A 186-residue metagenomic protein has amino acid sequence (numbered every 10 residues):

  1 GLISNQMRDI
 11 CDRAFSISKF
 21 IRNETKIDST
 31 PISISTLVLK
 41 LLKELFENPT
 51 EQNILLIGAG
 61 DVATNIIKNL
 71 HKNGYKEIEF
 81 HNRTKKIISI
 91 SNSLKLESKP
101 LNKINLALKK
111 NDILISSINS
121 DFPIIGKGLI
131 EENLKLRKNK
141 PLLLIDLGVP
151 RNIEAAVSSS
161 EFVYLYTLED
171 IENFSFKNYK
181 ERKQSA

Functional and structural regions predicted by a protein language model:
G1-T50: Glycine/serine-rich phosphate-binding loop and adjoining beta1-alpha1 elements at the start of nucleotide-handling
T50-N53, P141: Phosphate-coordination loops involved in phosphoryl transfer and adenosine-cofactor binding
I57, N73-L94: NAD(P)-binding Rossmann-fold cofactor-contacting core
V62: Hydrophobic/small residue at the entry helix of a nucleotide-binding pocket
L70: Aromatic pocket-lining residues of Rossmann-like dinucleotide-binding sites
S89-I90, K109-N111, N173-K180: Short, charged, surface-exposed secondary-structure boundary motifs
N92, L101-I130, K135-I145, P150: Rossmann-like NAD(P)-binding element
E131-A186: Adenosine-phosphate binding glycine-rich loop
